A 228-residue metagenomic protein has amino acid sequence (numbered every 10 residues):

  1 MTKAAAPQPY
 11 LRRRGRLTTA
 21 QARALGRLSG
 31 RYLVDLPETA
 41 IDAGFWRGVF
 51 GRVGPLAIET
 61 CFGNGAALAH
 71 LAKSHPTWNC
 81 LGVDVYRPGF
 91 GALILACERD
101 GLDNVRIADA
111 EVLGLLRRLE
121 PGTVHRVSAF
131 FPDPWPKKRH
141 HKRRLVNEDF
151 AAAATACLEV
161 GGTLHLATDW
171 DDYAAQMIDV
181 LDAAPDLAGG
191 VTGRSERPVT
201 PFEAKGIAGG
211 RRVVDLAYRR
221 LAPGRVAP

Functional and structural regions predicted by a protein language model:
M1-I58, A66-K73: S-adenosyl-L-methionine
I58-T60, V83: Conserved beta-strand/loop positions that form the S-adenosyl-L-methionine
G63: Conserved glycine-rich SAM-binding loop
Y86: Conserved SAM/SAH-binding beta-strand->alpha-helix loop
I94-G122: S-adenosyl-L-methionine
V146-V160: A short glycine-rich, Lys/Arg-flanked "PGG" loop and its adjoining helix->strand segment in the class I
V160-T168: Conserved beta-strand signature within the Rossmann-like core of class I S-adenosyl-L-methionine
Y173-P228: Class I S-adenosyl-L-methionine
